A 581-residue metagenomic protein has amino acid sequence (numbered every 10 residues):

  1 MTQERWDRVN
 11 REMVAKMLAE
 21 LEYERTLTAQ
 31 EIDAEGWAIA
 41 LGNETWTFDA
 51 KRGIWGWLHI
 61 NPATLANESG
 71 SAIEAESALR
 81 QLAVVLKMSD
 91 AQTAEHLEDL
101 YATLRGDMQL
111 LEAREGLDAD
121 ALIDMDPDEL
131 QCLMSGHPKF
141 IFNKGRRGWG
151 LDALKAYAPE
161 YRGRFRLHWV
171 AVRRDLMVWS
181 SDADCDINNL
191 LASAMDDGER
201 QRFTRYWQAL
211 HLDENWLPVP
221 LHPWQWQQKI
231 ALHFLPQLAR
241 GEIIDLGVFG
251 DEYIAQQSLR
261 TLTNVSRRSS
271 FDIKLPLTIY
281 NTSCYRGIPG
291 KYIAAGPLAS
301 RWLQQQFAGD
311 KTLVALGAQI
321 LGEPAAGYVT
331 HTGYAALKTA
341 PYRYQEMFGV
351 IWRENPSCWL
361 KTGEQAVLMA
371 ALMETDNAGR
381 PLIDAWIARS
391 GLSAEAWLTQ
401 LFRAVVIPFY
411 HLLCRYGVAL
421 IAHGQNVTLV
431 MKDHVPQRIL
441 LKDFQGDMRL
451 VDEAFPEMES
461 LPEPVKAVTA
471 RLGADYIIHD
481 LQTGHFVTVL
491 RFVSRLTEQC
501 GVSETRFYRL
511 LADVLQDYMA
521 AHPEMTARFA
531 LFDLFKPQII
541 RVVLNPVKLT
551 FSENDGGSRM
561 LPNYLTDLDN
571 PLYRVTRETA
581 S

Functional and structural regions predicted by a protein language model:
M1-A404, K432-S581: Nucleotide/phosphate-binding site architecture used for ATP/NTP-dependent chemistry
V406-Y410: Short C-lobe core helix of eukaryotic-like protein kinase catalytic domains
H411-Y416: Protein kinase catalytic-loop region centered on the HRD/HxD motif
G417-V430: A short glycine-rich, hydrophobically flanked beta-strand micro-motif that places a catalytic Asp/Glu for divalent metal
